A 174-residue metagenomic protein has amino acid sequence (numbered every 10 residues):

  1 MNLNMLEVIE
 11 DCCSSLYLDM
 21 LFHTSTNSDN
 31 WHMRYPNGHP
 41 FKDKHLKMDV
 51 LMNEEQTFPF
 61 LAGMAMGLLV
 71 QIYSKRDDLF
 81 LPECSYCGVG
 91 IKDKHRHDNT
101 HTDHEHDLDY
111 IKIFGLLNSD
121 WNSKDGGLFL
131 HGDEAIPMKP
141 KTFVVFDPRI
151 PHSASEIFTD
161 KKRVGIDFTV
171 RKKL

Functional and structural regions predicted by a protein language model:
M1-F80: Non-heme Fe(II)/2-oxoglutarate
R76-L174: Catalytic core of non-heme Fe(II) oxygenases with the double-stranded beta-helix
